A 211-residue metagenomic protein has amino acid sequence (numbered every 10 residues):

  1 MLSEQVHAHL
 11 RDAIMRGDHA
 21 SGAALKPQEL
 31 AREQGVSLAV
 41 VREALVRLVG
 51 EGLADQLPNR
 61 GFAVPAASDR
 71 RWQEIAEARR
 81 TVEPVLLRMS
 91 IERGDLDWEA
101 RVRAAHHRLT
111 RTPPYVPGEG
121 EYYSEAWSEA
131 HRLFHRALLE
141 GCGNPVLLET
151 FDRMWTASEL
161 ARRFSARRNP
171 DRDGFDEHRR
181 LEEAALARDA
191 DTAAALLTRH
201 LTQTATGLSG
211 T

Functional and structural regions predicted by a protein language model:
M1-E92, S209-G210: Short linear motifs at protein or domain termini
L10, R71, F134, E177-R180: Hydrophobic alpha-helical segments typical of transmembrane helices and their membrane-interface/capping positions
P27, G143-P145, R188-D189: Short loop-to-helix capping motifs
I75, V102, W127, H131 (+4 more regions): Hydrophobic packing residues in well-ordered alpha-helices of helical domains and bundles
A78-G94, R132-R168, G207: Hydrophobic, amphipathic alpha-helical faces that serve as interaction scaffolds
V82, A105-R108, T112, Y123-A126 (+5 more regions): Amphipathic coiled-coil alpha-helices
V82-P114: Amphipathic alpha-helical dimerization/coiled-coil segments that flank or bridge DNA-binding/regulatory modules
T110, T156, L160-T211: C-terminal all-alpha effector/ligand-binding and dimerization domain of prokaryotic HTH-type transcriptional repressors
